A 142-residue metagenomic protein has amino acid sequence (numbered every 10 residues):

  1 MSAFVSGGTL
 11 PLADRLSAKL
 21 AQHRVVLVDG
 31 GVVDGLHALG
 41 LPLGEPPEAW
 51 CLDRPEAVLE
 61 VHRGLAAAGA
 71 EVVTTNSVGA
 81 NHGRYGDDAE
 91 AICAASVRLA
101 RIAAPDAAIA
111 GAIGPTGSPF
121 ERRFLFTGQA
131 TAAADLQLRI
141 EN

Functional and structural regions predicted by a protein language model:
M1-N142: Domain-level signal for soluble alpha/beta catalytic cores
